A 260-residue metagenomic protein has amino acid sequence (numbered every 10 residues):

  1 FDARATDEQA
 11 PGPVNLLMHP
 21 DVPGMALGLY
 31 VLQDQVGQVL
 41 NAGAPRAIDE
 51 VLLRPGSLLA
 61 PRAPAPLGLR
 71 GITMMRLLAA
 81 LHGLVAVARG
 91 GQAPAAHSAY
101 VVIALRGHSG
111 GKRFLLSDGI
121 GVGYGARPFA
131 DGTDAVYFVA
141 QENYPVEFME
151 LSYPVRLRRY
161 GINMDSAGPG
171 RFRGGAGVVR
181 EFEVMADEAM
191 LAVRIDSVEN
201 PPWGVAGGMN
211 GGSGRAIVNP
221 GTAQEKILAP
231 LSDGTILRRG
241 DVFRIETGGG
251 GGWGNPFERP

Functional and structural regions predicted by a protein language model:
D2-P260: Glycine/proline-enriched, intrinsically flexible loops and inter-domain linkers
